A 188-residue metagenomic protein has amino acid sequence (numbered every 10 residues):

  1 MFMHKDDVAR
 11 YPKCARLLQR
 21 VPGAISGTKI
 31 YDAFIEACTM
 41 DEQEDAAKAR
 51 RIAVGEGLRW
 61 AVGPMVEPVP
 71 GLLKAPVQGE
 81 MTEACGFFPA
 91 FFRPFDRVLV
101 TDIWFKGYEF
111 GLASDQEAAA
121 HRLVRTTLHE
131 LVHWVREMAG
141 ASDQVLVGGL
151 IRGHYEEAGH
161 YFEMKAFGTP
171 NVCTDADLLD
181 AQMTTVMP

Functional and structural regions predicted by a protein language model:
M1-H121, W134-P188: Predominantly extracellular/secreted Zn2+-dependent metalloproteases
V124: Σ70-family region 2.3-2.4 aromatic/basic alpha-helix that recognizes the −10 promoter and nucleates DNA melting
